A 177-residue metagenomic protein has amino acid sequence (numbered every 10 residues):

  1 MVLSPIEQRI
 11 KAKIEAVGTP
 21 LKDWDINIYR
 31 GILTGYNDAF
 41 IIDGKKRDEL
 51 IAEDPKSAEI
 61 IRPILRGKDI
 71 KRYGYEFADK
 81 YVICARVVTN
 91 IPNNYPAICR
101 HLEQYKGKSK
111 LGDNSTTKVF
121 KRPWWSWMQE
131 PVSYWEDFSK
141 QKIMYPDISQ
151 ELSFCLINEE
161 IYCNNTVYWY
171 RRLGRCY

Functional and structural regions predicted by a protein language model:
M1-Y177: Polybasic, glycine- and aromatic-enriched phosphate-binding surface used to engage nucleic acids
